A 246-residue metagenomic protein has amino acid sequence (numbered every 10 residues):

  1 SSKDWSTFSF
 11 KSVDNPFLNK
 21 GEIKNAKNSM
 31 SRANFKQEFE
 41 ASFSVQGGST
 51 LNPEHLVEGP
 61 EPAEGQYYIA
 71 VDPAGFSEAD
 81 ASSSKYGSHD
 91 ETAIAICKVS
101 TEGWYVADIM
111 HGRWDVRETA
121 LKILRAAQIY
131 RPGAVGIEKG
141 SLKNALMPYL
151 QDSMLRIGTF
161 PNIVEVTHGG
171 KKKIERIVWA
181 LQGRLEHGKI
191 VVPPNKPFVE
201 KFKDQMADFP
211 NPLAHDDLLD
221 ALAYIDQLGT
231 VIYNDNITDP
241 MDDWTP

Functional and structural regions predicted by a protein language model:
S1-D14: Signature of the SF2 helicase/ATPase Hel1-core->accessory helical subdomain module
T7-F10, Y68-A70, I163-E165, I190-V191: Conserved beta-strand scaffold positions in the cores of enzyme catalytic domains, especially in NTP/NDP-utilizing
F8-K11, F39, G112, V166: Hydrophobic residues at beta-strand termini and immediately following loops that shape nucleotide-binding pockets
V13-S84: ATPase catalytic-site recognition across NTP-hydrolyzing enzymes
S77-S100: Acidic, metal-ligating active-site segments
A95-L213: Mg2+-dependent endonuclease catalytic cores in nucleic-acid-processing enzymes, primarily RNase H-like
I225-P246: Acidic two-metal-ion nuclease catalytic site recognized across multiple nuclease folds, prominently DnaQ/RNase D-T
